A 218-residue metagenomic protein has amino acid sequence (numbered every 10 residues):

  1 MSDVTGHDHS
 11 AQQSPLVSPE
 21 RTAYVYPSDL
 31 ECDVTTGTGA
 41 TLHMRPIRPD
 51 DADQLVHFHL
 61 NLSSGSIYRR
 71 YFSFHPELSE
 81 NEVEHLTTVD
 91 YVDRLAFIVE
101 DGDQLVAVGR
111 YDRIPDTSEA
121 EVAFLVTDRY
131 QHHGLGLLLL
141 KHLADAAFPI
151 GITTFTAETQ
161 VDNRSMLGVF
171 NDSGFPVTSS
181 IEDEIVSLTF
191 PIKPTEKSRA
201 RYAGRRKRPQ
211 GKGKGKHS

Functional and structural regions predicted by a protein language model:
M1-S218: Long, contiguous binding/interaction regions
